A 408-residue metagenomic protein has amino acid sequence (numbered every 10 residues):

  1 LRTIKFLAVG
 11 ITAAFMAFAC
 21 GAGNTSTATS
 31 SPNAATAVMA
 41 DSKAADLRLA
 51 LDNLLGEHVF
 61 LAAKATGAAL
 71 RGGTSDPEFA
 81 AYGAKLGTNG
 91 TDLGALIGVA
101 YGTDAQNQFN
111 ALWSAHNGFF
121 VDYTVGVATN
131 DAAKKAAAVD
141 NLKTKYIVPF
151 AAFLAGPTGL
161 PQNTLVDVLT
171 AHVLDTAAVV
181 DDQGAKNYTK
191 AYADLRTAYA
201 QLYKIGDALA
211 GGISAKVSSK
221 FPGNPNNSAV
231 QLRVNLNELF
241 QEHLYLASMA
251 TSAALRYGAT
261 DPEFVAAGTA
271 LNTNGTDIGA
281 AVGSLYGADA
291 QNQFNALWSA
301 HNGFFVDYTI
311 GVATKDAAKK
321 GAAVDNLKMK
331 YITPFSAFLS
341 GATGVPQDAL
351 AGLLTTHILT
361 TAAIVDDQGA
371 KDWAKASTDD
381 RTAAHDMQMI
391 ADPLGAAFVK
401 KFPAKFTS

Functional and structural regions predicted by a protein language model:
L1-G10: Bacterial N-terminal signal peptides that target proteins for export
M16-A19: C-terminal motif of bacterial Sec signal peptides marking the signal peptidase cleavage site
G21-N24: Bacterial signal peptide processing site
T27-A37: Low-complexity, acidic Ser/Thr/Pro-rich repeat tracts that form intrinsically disordered stalk/linker regions of very
A35-T36, A84-A100, A115, G283: Hydrophobic, helix-prone linear segments
A40-R71, S75-L86, G90, V127 (+4 more regions): C-terminal amphipathic alpha-helix
L96-T103, A281-A288, K401: Soluble extracellular-acting proteins and domains
Y101-A137, A288-A322: Mid-length scaffold segments of soluble, non-membrane domains
